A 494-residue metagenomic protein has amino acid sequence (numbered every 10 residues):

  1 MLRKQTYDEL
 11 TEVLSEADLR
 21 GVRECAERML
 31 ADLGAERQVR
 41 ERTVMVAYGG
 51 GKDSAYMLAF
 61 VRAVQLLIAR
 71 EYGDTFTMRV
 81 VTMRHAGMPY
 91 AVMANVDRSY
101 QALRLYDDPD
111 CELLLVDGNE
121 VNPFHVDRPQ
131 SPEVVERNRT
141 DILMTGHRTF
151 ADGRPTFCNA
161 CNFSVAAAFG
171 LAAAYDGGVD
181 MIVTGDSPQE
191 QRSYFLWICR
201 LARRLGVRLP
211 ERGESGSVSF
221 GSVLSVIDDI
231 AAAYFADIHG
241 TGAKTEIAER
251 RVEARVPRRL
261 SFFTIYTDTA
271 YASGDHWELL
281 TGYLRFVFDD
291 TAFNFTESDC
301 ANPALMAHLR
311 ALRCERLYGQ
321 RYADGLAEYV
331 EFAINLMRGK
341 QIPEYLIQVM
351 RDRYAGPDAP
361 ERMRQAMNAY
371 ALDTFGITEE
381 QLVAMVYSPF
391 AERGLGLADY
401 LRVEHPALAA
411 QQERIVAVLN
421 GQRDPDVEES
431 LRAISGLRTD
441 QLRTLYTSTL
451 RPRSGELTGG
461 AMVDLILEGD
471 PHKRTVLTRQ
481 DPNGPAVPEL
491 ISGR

Functional and structural regions predicted by a protein language model:
M1-R42, T77-R494: Nucleotide-activated chemistry modules centered on ATP-dependent adenylation/adenylyltransferase
V39-R70, L280: A phosphate-binding catalytic loop at a beta-strand-loop-alpha-helix junction that coordinates phosphoryl groups
